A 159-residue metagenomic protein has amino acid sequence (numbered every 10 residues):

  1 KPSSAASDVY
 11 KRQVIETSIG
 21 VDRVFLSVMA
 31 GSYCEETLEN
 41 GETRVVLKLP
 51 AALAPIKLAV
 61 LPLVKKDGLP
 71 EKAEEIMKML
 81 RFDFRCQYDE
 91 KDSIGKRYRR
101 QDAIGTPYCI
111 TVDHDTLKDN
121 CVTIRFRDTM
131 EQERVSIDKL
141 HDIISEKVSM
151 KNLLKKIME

Functional and structural regions predicted by a protein language model:
K1-A6, Y10: Single conserved hydrophobic/aromatic residue that forms the stacking wall/gate of nucleotide- or nucleobase-binding
K11-A30: Conserved phosphate/anionic-ligand binding catalytic regions in large, soluble enzymes, centered on
I19, V28-M29, V60-K65, Y88-E90 (+2 more regions): Active-site proximal loops enriched in glycine and acidic residues that flank catalytic Cys/His/Asp and coordinate
L26-S27, E36-N40, D67-A73, C86-D89 (+2 more regions): Extended hydrophobic-aromatic, low-complexity segments
S27-E35, F82, E146: Short, well-ordered loop/turn and helix-capping segments at boundaries between secondary-structure elements and domains
G41-R100: Generic long, charged, amphipathic alpha-helical segments
M77-I144: C-terminal structured "cap/appendage" subdomains that terminate the fold
M150-E159: Acidic, low-complexity intrinsically disordered tails
